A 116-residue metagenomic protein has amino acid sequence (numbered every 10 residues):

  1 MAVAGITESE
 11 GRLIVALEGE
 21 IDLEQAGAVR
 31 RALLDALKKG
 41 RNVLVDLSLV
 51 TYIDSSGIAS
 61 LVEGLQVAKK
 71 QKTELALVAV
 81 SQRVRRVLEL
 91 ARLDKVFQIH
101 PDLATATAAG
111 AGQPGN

Functional and structural regions predicted by a protein language model:
A2-R31, S48: STAS-typified acidic loop motif
G11, Q82, A104: Residues that form or immediately flank small-molecule/cofactor binding pockets and catalytic motifs
L23-F97: Amphipathic alpha-helical interaction surfaces in cytosolic regulatory modules
A26, L103-A104: Residues at or immediately preceding the N-termini of alpha-helices
Q98-D102: Short acidic-hydrophobic, aromatic-tinged amphipathic segments that line or gate anion-handling sites
T105-N116: Short, charged, intrinsically disordered terminal tails
